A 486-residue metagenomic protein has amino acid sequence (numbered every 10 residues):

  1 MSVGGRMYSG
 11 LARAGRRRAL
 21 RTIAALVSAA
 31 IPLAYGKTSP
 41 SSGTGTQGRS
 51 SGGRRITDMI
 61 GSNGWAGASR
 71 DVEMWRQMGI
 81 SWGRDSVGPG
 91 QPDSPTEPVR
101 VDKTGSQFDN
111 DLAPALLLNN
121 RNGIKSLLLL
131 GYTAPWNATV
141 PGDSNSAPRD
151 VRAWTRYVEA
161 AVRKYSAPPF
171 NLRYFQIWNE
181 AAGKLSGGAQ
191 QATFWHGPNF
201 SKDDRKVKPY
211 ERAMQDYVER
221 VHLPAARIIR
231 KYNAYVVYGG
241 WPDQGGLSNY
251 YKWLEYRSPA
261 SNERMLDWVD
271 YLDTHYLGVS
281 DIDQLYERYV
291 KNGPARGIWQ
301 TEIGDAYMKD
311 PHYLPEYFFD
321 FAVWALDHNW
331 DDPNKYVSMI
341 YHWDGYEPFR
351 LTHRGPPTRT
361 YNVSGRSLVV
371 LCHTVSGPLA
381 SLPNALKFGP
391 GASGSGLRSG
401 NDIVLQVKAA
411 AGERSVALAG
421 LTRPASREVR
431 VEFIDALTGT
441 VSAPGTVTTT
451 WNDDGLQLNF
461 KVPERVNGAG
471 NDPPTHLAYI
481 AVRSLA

Functional and structural regions predicted by a protein language model:
M1-G15, I23-P32: N-terminal secretory signal peptides
A12-R18, A30-R54: C-terminal segment of N-terminal export signals and the immediately downstream linker at the start of the mature
G45-S86: Boundary/entry segment of secreted carbohydrate-active catalytic domains
G61-E73, Q91-D93, V99-N110, A182-K184 (+4 more regions): Acidic-and-aromatic substrate-binding clefts and catalytic sites of carbohydrate-active enzymes
M78-V99, S106-K252: Substrate-binding cleft and catalytic face of glycoside hydrolase catalytic domains, especially the flexible beta-alpha
E211-F321, H328: Noncatalytic carbohydrate-binding groove/subsite architecture in carbohydrate-active enzymes
P315-S415, T422-R427: Aromatic- and carboxylate-lined catalytic core of secreted/periplasmic carbohydrate-active enzymes
V407-A486: C-terminal beta-sandwich/jelly-roll accessory domains of carbohydrate-active enzymes
